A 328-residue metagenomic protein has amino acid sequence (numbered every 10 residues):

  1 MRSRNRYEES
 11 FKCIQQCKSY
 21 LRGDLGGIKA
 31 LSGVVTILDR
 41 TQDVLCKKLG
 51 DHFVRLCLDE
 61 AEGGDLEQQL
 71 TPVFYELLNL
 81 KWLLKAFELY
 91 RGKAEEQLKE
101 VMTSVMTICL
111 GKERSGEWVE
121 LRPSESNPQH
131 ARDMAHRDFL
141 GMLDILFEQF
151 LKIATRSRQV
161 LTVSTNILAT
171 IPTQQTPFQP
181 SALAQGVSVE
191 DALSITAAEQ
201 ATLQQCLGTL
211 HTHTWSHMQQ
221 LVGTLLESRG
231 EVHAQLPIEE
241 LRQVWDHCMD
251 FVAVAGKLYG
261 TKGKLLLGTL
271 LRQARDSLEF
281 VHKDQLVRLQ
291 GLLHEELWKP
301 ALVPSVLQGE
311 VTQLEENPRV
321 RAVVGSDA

Functional and structural regions predicted by a protein language model:
M1-L292, P300, V306, P318-A328: Extended, noncatalytic alpha-helical scaffold/tether regions
T312-Q313, G325: Long, low-complexity intrinsically disordered regions
